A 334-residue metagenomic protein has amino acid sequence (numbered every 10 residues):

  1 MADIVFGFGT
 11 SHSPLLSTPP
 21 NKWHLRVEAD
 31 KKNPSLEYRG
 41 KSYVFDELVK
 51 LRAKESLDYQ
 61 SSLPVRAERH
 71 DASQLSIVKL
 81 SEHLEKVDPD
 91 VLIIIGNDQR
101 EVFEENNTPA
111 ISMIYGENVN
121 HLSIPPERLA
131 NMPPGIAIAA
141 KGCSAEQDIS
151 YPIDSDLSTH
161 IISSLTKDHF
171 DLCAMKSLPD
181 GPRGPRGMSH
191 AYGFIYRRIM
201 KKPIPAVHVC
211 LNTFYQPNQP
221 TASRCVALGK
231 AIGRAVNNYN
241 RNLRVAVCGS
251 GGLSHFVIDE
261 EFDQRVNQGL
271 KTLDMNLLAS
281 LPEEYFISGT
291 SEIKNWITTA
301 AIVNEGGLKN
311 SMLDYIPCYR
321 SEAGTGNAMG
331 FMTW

Functional and structural regions predicted by a protein language model:
M1-V87, S112-K230, A235-N238, I258-W334: Flexible, D/E/H-enriched segments
S13, E82, G96-D98, N107: N-terminal low-complexity, Ser/Thr- and acidic-residue-enriched intrinsically disordered segments
L15-T18, R100-E105, S254-I258: Short catalytic/ligand-binding loop motif for oxyanion handling, primarily in non-cytosolic enzymes, centered on
D90, I94-F103, S177-R183: Short, glycine/charge-rich beta-strand/loop segments that flank catalytic centers and engage negatively charged groups
D90-G96, V209, L243-G251: Beta-strand elements within well-structured catalytic alpha/beta cores of enzymes that handle phosphate/sulfate esters
E104-I114: Glycine-rich loop at the start of a catalytic domain that most often binds anionic cofactors/ligands
L243-V245, F256, G289: Basic polyanion-binding and macromolecular-assembly surfaces
